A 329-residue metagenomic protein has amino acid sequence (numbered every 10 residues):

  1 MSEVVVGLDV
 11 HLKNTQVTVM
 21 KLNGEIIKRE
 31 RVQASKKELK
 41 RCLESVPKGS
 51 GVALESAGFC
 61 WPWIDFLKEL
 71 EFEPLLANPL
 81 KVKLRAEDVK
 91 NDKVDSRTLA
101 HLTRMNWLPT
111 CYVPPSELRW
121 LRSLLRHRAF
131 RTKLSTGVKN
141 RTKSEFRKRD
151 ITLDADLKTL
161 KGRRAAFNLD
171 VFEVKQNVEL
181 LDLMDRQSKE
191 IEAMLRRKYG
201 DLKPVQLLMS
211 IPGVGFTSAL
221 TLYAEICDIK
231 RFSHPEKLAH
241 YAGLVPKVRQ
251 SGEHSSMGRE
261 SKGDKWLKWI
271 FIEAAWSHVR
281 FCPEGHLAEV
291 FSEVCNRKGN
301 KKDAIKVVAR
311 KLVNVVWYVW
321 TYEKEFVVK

Functional and structural regions predicted by a protein language model:
M1-V4, E25, K37, V328-K329: Intrinsically disordered, low-complexity and often Lys/Arg-enriched segments
S2-K21, L99, R131: Gly/Thr-rich phosphate-binding beta-strand-loop-beta motif of the actin/hexokinase/Hsp70
K36, R41-L84: Conserved DEDDh/DEDDy metal-dependent 3′-5′ exonuclease domain
L75-S123, L160-R164, H254-K262: Short alpha-helix plus adjacent loop in nuclease-associated cores
N91, L207-S210, F216, L220-K301: Phosphate-backbone recognition surface of nucleic-acid-processing proteins
L125-V205: Glycine-rich, often acidic, oxyanion-interacting loops/wings at catalytic, nucleic-acid, or phospho-protein interfaces
G252-E253, M257, V290-K329: Low-complexity, acidic/Ser/Thr- and charged residue-rich accessory regions of DNA metabolism proteins
